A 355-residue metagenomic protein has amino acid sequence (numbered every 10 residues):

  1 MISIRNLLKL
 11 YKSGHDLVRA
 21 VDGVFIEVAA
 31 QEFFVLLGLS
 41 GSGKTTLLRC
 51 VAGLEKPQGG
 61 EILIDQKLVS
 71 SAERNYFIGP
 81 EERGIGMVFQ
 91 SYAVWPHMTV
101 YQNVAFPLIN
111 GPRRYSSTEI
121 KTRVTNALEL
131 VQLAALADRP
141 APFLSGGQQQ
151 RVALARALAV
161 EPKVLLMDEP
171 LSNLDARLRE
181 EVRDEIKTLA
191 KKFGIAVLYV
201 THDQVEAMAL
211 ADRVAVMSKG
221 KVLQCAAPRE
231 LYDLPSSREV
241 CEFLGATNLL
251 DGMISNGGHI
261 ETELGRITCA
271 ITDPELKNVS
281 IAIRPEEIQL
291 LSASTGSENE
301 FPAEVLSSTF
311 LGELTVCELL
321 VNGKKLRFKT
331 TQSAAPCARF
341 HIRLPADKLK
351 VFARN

Functional and structural regions predicted by a protein language model:
L37-L39: The feature captures the beta-strand-to-loop junction immediately N-terminal to the Walker
T45-L48, V152: ABC ATPase nucleotide-binding domain helices that frame the ATP-binding cleft
A52: Helix-to-loop junction immediately C-terminal to a conserved catalytic motif
Q58-E61, K219: Conserved coupling/switch loops of ABC nucleotide-binding domains, chiefly the family-specific signature
G60-A72: Conserved ABC transporter NBD signature motif
G84-G86, Q90, V94-E239: ABC ATPase nucleotide-binding domains
T247, G257-N355: Non-catalytic connector elements of ABC transporters
